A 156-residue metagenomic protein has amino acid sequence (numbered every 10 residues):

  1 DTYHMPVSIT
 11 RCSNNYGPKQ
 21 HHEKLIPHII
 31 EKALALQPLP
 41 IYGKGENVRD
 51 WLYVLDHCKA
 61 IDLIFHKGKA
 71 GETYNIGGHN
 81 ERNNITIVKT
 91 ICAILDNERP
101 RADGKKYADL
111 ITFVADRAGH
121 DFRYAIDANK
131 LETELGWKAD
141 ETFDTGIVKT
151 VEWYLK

Functional and structural regions predicted by a protein language model:
D1-P18, P40, D103: Conserved beta-loop-beta element that borders a ligand/cofactor-binding pocket
T2-P6, H22-E23, K67-G68: Short coil/turn segments at alpha/beta junctions that flank glycine-rich nucleotide-binding fingerprints
C12, P18, H22-I26, D50-V54: The catalytic Tyr-centered alpha-helix of NAD(P)H-dependent dehydrogenases
P27, A33-K156: C-terminal substrate-binding subdomain of Rossmann-fold SDR/epimerase-dehydratase oxidoreductases
